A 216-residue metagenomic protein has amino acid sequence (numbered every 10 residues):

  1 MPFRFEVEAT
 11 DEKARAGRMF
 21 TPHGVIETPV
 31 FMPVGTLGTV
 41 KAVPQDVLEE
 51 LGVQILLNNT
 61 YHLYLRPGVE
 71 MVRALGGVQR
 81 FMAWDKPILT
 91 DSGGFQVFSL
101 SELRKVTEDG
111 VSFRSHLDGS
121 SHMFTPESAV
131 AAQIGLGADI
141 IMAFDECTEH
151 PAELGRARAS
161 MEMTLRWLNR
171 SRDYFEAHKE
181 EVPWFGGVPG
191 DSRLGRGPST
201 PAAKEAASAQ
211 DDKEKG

Functional and structural regions predicted by a protein language model:
M1-K179: Non-catalytic, usually N-terminal nucleic-acid engagement modules in DNA/RNA processing proteins
L89, F185-G187: Structural detector of well-ordered beta-strand residues that form the stable sheet scaffold of enzyme domains
A177-E181, V188-G216: Intrinsic disorder/low-complexity segments
